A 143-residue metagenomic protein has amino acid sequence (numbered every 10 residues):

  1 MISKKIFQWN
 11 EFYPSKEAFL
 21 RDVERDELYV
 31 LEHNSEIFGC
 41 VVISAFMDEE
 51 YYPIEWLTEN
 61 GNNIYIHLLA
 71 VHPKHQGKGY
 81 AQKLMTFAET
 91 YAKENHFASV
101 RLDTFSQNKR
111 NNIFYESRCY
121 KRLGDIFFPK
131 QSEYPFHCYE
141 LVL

Functional and structural regions predicted by a protein language model:
M1-R21: Conserved GNAT-fold acetyl-CoA-binding loop/helix
A18-V30, F46-D48, Y65: A short helix-loop-beta-strand connector motif used in the catalytic cores of GNAT acetyltransferases and, in some
E27-I43: Conserved beta-hairpin
V42-L68, Q76, K130: Conserved acyl-donor/pantetheine-binding loop and adjacent beta-alpha core of acyl/acetyltransferases and related
N60, A98, F105-N112, S117-R118 (+1 more regions): C-terminal "cap" of GNAT-fold acetyltransferases
L69-V71, T104: Hydrophobic adenine-recognition pocket in adenosine-nucleotide-binding enzymes
V71, G77-T90, I113-S117: Conserved acetyl-CoA-binding loop-helix of GNAT-fold acetyltransferases
M85, A92-T104: Conserved GNAT acetyl-CoA-binding A-motif
